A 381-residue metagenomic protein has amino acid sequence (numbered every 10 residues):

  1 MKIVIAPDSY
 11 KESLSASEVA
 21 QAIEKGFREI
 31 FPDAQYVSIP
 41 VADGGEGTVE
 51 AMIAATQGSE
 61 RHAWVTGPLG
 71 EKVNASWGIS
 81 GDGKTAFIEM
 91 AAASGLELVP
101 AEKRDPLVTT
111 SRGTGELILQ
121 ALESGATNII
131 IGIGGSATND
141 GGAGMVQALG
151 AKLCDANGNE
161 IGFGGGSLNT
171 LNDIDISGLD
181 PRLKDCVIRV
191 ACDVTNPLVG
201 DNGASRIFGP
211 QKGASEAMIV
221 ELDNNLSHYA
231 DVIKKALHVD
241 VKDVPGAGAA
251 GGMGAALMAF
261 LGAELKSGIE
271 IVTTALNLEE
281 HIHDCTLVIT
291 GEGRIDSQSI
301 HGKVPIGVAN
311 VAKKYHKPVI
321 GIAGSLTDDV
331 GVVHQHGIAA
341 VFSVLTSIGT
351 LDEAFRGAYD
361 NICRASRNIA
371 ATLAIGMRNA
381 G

Functional and structural regions predicted by a protein language model:
M1-I133, A137-G381: N-terminal loops that bind phosphate or other acidic moieties and the adjacent beta-alpha structural core
